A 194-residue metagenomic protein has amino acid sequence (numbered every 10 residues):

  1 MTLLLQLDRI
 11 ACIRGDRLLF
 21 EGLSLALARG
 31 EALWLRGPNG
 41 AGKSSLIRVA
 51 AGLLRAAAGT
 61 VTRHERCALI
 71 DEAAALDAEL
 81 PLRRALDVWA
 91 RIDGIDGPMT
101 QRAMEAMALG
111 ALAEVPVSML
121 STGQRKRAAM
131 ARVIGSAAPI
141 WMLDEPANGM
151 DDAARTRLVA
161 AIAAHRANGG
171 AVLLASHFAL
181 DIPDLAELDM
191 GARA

Functional and structural regions predicted by a protein language model:
L5, L19-G22, M150: Conserved structural motif at the start of ABC-family nucleotide-binding domains
A51: Helix-to-loop junction immediately C-terminal to a conserved catalytic motif
A73, A78-G94: Q-loop/switch helix immediately C-terminal to the Walker
P98-L112: Conserved ABC ATPase "signature" region
P116-G123: Conserved ABC ATPase signature
M130, G169: Hydrophobic anchor residue at the start of the ABC signature
V133-I134: ABC ATPase C-loop
W141-E145: Catalytic Walker B motif of ABC-type/P-loop ATPase nucleotide-binding domains
